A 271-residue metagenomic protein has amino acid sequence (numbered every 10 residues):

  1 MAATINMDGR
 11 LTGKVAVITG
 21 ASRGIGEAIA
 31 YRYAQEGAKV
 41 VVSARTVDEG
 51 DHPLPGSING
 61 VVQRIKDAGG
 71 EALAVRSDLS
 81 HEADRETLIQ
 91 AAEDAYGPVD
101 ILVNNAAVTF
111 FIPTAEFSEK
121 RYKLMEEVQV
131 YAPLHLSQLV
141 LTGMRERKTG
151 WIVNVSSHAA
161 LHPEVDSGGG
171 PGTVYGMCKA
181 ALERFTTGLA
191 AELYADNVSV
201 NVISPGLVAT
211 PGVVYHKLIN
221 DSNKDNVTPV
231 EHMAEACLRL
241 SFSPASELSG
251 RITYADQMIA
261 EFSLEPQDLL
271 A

Functional and structural regions predicted by a protein language model:
A2-Y96, F110, K120-R121, A271: Short-chain dehydrogenase/reductase
Y33, P98, E183, E192-V208 (+1 more regions): Conserved Rossmann-fold SDR core element
L54-N59, E86, A107-K123, E164-P171 (+1 more regions): Conserved mid-core segment of classical short-chain dehydrogenase/reductases
V108, A115-H135, T149, V153 (+2 more regions): Catalytic Tyr-X3-Lys loop
V128-E146, A160, A190-A191, A195: Amphipathic alpha-helical dimer-interface segment in Rossmann-like NAD(P)H-dependent oxidoreductases
A132-S137, W151, L161, L182 (+2 more regions): Conserved internal alpha-helix within the Rossmann fold of NAD(P)-dependent oxidoreductases
W151-A195, L207-V208: Catalytic loop of short-chain dehydrogenase/reductase
A195, V202, D221-A271: C-terminal helical subdomain
